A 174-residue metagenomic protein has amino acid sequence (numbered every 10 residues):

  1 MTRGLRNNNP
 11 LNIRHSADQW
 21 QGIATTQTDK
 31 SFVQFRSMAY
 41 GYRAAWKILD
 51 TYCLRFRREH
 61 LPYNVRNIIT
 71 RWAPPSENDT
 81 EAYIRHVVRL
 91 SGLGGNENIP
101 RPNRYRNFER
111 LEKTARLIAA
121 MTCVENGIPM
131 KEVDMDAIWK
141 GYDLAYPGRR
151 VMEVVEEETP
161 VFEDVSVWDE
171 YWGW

Functional and structural regions predicted by a protein language model:
M1-W174: Cell-wall polysaccharide-cleaving catalytic domain and substrate-binding groove, primarily in peptidoglycan/chitin
